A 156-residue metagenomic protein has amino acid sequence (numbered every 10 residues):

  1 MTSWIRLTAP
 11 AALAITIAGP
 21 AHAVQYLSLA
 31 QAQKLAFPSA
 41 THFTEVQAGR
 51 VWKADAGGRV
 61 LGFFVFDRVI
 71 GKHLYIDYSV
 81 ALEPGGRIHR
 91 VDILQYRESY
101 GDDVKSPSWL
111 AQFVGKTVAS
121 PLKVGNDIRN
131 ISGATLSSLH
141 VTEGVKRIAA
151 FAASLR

Functional and structural regions predicted by a protein language model:
M1-A9: Bacterial N-terminal signal peptides that target proteins for export
T8-A18: Bacterial N-terminal signal peptides
G19-L139, E143-R156: Flexible, solvent-exposed loop/hinge segments and secondary-structure transition points
